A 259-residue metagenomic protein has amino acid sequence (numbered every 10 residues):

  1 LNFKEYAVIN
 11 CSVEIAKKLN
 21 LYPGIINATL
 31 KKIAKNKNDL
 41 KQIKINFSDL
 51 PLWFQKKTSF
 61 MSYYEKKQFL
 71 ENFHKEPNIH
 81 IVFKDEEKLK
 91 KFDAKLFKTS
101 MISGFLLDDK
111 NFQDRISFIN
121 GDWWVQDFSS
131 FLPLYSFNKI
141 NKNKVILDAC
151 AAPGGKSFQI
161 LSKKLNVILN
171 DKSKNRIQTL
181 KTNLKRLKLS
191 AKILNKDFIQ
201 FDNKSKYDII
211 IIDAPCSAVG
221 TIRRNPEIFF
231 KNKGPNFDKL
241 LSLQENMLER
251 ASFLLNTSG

Functional and structural regions predicted by a protein language model:
L1-G259: S-adenosylmethionine
